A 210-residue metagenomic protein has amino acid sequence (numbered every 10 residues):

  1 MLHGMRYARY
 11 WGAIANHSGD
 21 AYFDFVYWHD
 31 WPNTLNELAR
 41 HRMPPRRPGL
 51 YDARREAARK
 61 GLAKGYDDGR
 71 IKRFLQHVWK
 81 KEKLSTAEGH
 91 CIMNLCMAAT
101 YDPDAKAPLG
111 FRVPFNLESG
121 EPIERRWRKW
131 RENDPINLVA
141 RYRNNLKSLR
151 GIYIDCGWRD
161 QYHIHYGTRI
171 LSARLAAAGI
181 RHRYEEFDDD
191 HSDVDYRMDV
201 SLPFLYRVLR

Functional and structural regions predicted by a protein language model:
M1-R210: Non-catalytic cap/lid and distal C-terminal segments of serine-dependent acyl enzymes
